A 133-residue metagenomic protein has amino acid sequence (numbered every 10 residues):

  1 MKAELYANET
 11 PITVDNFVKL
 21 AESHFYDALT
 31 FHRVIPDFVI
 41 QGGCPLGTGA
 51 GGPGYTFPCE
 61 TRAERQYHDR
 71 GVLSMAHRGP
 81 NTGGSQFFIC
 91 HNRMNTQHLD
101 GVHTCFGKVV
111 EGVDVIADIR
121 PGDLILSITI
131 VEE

Functional and structural regions predicted by a protein language model:
M1-E133: Cyclophilin-like peptidyl-prolyl cis-trans isomerases
